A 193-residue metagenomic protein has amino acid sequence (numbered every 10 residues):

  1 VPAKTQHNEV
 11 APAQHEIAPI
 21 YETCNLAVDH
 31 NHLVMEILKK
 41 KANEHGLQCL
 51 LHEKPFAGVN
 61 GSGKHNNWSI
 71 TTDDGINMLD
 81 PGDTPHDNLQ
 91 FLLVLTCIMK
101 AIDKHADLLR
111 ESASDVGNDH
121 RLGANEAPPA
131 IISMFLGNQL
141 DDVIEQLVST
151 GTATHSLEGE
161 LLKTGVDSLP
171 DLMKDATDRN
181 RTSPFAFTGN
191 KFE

Functional and structural regions predicted by a protein language model:
V1-E193: Active-site capping/gating regions of soluble enzymes
